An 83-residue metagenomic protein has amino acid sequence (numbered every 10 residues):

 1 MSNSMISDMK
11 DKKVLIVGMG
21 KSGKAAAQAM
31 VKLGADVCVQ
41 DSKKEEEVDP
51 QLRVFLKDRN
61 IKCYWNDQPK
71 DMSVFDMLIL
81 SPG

Functional and structural regions predicted by a protein language model:
M1-G83: N-terminal leader/targeting and accessory segments in enzymes
